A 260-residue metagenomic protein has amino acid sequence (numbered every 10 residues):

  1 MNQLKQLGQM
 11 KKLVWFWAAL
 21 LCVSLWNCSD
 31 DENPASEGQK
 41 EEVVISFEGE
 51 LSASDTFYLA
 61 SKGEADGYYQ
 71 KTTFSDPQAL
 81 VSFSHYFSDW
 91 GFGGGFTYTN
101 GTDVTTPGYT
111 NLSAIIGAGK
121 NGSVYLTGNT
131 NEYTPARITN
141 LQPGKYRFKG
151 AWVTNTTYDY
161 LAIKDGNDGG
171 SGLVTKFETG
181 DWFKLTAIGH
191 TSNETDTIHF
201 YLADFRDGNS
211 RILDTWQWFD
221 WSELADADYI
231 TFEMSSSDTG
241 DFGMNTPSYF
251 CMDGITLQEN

Functional and structural regions predicted by a protein language model:
M1-M10: N-terminal secretory signal peptides that target proteins for export/translocation
K11-A18: Sec-dependent signal peptide recognition, specifically the positively charged N-region followed immediately by
S24-N27: C-terminal motif of bacterial Sec signal peptides marking the signal peptidase cleavage site
S29-E32: Bacterial signal peptide processing site
E37-T139, P143: N-terminal targeting leaders for non-cytosolic proteins
P143-G150, A227: Extended extracellular/luminal ectodomain segments enriched in beta-structured repeat modules
A162-L185: Short coil-to-beta strand junction motifs in C2/discoidin
W182-N260: Terminal, low-complexity interaction segments
